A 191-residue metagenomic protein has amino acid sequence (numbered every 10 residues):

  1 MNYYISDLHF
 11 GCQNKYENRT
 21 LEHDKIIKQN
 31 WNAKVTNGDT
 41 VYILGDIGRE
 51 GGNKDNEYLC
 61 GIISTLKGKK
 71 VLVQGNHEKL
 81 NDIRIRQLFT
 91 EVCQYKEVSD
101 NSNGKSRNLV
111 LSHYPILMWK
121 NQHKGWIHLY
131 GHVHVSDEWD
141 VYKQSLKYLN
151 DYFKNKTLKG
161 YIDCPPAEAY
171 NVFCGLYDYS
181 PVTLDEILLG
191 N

Functional and structural regions predicted by a protein language model:
M1-E57, P165-L176, N191: N-terminal active-site segment of His-dependent metallophosphoesterases
I5-S6, Y42-D46, K70-N76, L111-S112 (+2 more regions): Active-site neighborhood of phospho(di)ester-bond hydrolases with catalytic His/Asp-centered motifs
H9, I47-G48, N76-K79, P115-I116 (+2 more regions): Catalytic metal-binding/acid-base residues of hydrolase active sites
K15-Y16, G45-T65, Q74, K79-V92 (+2 more regions): Metal-dependent catalytic neighborhoods of phosphoester/phosphodiester hydrolases
R19-H23, K70-N81, A169: Short secondary-structure boundary segments
W31-A33, G61, G160: Hydrophobic transmembrane signal anchors and adjacent membrane-proximal interface regions, especially in viral
G38, K67-K69, S106, K124-G125: A general structural motif
R86-N191: Conserved beta-sheet core of the metallophosphoesterase superfamily
